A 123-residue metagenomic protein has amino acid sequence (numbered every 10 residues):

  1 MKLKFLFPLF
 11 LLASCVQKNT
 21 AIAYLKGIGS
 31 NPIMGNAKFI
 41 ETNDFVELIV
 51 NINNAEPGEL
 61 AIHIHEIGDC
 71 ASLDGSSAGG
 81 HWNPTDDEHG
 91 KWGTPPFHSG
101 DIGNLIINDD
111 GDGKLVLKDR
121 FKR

Functional and structural regions predicted by a protein language model:
K4-A13: Sec-dependent N-terminal signal peptides
C15-R123: N-terminal leader/targeting pre-sequences
